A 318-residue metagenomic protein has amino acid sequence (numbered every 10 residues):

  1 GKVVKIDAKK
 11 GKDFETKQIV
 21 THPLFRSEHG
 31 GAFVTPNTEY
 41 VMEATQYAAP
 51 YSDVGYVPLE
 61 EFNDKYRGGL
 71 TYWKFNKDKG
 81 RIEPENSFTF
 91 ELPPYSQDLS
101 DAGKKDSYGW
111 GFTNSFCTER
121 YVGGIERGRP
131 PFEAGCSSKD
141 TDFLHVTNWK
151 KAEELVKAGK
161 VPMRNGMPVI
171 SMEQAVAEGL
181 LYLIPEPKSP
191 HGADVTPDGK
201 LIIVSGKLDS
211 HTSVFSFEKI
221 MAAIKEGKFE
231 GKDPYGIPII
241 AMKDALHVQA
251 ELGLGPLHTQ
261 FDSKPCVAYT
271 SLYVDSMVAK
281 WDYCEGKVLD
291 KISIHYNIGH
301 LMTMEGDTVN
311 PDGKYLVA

Functional and structural regions predicted by a protein language model:
G1-A318: Predominantly soluble domains enriched in secretory-pathway, periplasmic, or organellar proteins
